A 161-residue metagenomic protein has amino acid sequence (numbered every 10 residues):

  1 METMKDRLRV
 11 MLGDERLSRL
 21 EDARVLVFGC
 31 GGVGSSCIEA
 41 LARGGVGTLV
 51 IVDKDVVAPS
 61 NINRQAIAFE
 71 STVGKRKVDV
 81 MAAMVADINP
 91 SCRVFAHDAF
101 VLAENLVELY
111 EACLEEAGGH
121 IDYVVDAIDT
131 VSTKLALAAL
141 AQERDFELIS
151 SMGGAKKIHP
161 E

Functional and structural regions predicted by a protein language model:
M1-L26: N-terminal charged helix/coil linker that caps or initiates catalytic domains
V27-G29, V52: Conserved N-terminal Rossmann-fold NAD(P)-binding element of oxidoreductases
V33: Hydrophobic/small residue at the entry helix of a nucleotide-binding pocket
V46-N89: Glycine-rich phosphate-binding loop and adjoining beta1-alpha1-beta2 segment of Rossmann-like nucleotide-binding folds
V94-A96: Hydrophobic/aromatic anchor residues within beta-strands of the central parallel beta-sheet of Rossmann-like
D98-F100: Conserved acidic residues
E104-G119: Short amphipathic alpha-helix with an adjacent loop that forms part of the alpha/beta core around
Y123-E161: E1/E1-like adenylate-forming module used to activate ubiquitin-like modifiers and sulfur-carrier proteins
